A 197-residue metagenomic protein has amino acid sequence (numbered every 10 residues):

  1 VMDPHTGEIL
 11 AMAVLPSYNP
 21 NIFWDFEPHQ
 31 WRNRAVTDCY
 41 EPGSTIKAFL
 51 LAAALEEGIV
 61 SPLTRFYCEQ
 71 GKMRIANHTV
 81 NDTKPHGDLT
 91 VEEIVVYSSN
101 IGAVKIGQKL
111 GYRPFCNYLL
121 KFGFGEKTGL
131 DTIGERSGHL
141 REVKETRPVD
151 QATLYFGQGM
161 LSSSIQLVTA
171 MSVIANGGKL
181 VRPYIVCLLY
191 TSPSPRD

Functional and structural regions predicted by a protein language model:
V1-S44, F49-S192: Beta-lactam-recognizing serine transpeptidase/beta-lactamase-like catalytic domain environment
P193-D197: A short, hydrophobic C-terminal helix/tail in secreted or cell-surface proteins
